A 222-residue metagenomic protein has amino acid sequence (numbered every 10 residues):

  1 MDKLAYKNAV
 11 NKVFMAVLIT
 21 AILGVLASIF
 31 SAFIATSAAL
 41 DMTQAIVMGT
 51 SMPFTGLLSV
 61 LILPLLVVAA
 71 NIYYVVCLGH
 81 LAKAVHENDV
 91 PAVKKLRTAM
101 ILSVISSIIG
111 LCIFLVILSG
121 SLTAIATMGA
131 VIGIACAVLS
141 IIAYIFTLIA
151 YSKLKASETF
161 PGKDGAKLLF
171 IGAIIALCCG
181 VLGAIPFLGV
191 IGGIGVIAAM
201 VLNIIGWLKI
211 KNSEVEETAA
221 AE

Functional and structural regions predicted by a protein language model:
M1-S31, A35-S51, I62-I113, A135-C179 (+1 more regions): Membrane-interface extramembranous regions at the lipid-water interface
L40-I46, S119-A126: Membrane-interfacial hairpin junctions
P53-L61, T127-A135: Hydrophobic alpha-helical transmembrane segments
V116-I117, T123, T127-G133, C179-G195: Short hydrophobic membrane-inserting alpha-helices and related fusion/pore-forming segments
